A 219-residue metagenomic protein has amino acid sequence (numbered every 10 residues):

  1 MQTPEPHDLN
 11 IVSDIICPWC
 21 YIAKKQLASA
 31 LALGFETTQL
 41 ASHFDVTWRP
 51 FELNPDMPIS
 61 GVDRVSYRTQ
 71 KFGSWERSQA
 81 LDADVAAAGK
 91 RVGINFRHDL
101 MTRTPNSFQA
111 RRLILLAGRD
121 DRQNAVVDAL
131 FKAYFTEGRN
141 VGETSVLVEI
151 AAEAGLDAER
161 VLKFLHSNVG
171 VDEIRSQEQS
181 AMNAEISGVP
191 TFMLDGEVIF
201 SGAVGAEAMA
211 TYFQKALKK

Functional and structural regions predicted by a protein language model:
P4-V12, I16, I22-F44, W48 (+1 more regions): C-terminal cap of thioredoxin/glutaredoxin-like
S13-I16, C20, N54, S74-W75: Short, N-terminal intrinsically disordered low-complexity segments that are rich in Pro/Gly and polar/charged residues
K25-Y134: Structural alpha/beta surface segment adjacent to cysteine/selenocysteine redox centers across thiol/disulfide enzymes
